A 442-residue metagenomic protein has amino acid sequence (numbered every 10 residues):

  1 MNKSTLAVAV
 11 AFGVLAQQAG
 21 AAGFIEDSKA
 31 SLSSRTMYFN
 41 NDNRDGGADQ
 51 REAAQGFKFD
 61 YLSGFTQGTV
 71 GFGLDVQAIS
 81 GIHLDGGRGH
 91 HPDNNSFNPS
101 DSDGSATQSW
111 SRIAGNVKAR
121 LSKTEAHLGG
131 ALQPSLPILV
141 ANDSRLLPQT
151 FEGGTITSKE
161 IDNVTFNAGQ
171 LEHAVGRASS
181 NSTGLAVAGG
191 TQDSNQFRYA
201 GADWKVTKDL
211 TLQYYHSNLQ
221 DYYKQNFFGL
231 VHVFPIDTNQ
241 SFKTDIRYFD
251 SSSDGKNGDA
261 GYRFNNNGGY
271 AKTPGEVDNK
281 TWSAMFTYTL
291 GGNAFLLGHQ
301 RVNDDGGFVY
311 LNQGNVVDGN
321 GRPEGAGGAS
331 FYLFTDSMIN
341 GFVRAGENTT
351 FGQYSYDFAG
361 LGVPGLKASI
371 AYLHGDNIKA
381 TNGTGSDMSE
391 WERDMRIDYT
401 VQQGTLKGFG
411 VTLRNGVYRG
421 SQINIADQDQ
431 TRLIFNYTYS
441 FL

Functional and structural regions predicted by a protein language model:
K3-Q133, S355-A359, A371, D387-G404 (+1 more regions): Beta-barrel outer-membrane channel/assembly domains of diderm bacteria
S34-Y38, A126-A141, F166-E172, A200 (+6 more regions): Transmembrane beta-strand segments that form the barrel wall of outer-membrane beta-barrel proteins
D49-Q55, S109-I113, P148-E152, S194-R198 (+5 more regions): Residues that define the transmembrane beta-barrel architecture of outer-membrane proteins
F59, G115, G154, F166 (+7 more regions): Membrane-embedded beta-strands of outer-membrane beta-barrel proteins, especially the hydrophobic/small aromatic
G68-G71, K123-H127, N163-N167, V175 (+7 more regions): Repeated loop/turn-to-beta-strand initiation elements of outer-membrane beta-barrel proteins
I82-L84, N167-V187, N239-T335, L413-L433: Outer-membrane beta-barrel translocator/channel fold
G89-Q108, E125-W204, Q213, N218-Q220 (+1 more regions): Surface-exposed coil loops of outer-membrane beta-barrel proteins
L297-G385, R393-M395: C-terminal structural cap/anchor segments
